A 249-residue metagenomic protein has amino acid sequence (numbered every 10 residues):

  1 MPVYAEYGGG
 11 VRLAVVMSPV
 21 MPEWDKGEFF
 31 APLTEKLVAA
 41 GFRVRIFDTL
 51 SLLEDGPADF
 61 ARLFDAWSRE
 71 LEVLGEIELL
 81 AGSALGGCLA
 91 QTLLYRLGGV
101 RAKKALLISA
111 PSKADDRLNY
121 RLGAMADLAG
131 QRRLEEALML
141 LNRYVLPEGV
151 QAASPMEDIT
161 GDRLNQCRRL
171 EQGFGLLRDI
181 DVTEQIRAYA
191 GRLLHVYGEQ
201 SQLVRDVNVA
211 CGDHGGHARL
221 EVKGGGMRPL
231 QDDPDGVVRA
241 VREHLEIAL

Functional and structural regions predicted by a protein language model:
P2-G41, I46: Short, surface-exposed "cap/lid" segments of acyl-processing enzymes
R43-E78: Active-site loop/oxyanion-hole signature of alpha/beta-hydrolase fold enzymes
A81-A90: Gly/Ala-rich beta-loop-alpha elbow adjacent to hydrolase catalytic centers
Y95-R132, R169-L176: Flexible "cap/lid" loop of the alpha/beta hydrolase fold
D116-L118, L134-I180, Q185: Conserved alpha/beta-hydrolase catalytic His-Asp/Glu region
Y189, H195-Y197: Short beta-strand/loop motif that positions the catalytic acidic residue of the alpha/beta-hydrolase fold
Q202-N208: Conserved alpha/beta-hydrolase "acid-adjacent" motif
G225-V238: Catalytic histidine-centered segment of alpha/beta-hydrolase-like enzymes
